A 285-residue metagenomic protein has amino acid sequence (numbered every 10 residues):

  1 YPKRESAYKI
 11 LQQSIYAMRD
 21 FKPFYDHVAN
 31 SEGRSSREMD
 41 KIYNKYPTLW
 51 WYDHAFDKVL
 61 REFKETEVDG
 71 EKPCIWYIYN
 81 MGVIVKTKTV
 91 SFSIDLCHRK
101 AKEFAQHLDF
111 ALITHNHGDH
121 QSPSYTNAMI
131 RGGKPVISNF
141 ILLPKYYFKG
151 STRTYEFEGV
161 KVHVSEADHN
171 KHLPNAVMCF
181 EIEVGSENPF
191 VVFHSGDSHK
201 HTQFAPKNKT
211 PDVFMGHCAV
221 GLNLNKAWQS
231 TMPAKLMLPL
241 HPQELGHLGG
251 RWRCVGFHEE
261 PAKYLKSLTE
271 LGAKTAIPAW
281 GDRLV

Functional and structural regions predicted by a protein language model:
Y1-Q106, Y147-K209, G221-L222, A279-V285: Core dinuclear metal-dependent hydrolase active-site scaffold
S93, L112, I137-S138, F193-S195 (+2 more regions): Structural recognition of the beta-strand scaffold that forms the well-ordered cores of secreted hydrolase catalytic
H98-K145, N208-M215: Active-site metal-binding motif and surrounding structural segment of the metallo-beta-lactamase
A101, H120, L222-N223, G246: Short glycine-rich, flexible loops that bind phosphorylated cofactors or substrates
N116, C218-A219, P242: Flexible loop residues that form catalytic and substrate-binding hotspots at small-molecule/glycan-binding clefts
P123-M129, Q203-K207, N223-M232: A short acidic, amphipathic alpha-helical/loop segment
I141, H199, E244: Short, glycine/serine-rich, charged loops/turns that create anion-binding and catalytic segments at active sites
Y147-K161, P174, V184-S186, A205-N208 (+1 more regions): Binuclear metal-ion centers of metallo-dependent hydrolases, dominated by the metallo-beta-lactamase
